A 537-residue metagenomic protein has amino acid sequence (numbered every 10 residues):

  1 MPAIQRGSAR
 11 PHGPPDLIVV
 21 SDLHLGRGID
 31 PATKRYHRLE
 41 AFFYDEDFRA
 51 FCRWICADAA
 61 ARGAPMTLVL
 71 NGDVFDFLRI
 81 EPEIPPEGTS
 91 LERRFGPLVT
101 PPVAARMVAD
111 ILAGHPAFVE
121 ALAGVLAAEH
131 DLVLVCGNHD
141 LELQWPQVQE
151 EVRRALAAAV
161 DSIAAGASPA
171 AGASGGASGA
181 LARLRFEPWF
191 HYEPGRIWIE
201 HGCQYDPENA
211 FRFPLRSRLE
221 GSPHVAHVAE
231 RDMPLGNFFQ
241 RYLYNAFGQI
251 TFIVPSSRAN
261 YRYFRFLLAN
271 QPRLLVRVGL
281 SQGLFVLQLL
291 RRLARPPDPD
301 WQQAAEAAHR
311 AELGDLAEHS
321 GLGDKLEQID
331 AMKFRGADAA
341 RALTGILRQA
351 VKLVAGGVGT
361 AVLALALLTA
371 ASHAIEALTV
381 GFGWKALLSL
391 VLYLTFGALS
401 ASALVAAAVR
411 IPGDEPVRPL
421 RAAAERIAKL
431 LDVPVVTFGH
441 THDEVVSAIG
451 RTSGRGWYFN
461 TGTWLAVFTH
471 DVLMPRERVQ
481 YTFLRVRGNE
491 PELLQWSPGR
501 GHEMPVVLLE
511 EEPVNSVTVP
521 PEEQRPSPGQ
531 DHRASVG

Functional and structural regions predicted by a protein language model:
M1-G537: Extended recognition/assembly regions associated with phosphoester-bond processing machinery
